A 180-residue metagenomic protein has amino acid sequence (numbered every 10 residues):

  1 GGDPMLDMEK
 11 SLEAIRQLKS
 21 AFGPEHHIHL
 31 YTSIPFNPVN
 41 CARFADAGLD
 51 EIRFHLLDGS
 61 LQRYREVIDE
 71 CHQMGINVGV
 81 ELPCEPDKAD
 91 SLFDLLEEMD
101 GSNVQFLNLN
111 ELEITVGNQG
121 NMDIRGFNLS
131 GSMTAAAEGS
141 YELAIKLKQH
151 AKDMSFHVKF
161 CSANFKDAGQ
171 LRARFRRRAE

Functional and structural regions predicted by a protein language model:
G1-D7, A21-N40, F44-R63, N77-P86 (+1 more regions): Core AdoMet radical
M8-R16, P38-A45, R63-I68, L92-L95 (+1 more regions): Distinct, well-ordered alpha-helical segments
R16, S20, Q149: Short, well-ordered alpha-helices that flank and scaffold nucleotide-derived cofactor binding pockets
E66-G169: Conserved C-terminal portion of the radical SAM core fold that forms the substrate/S-adenosylmethionine-binding
R176: Anionic-ligand-binding alpha/beta catalytic cores of soluble enzymes and soluble regulatory domains that recognize
